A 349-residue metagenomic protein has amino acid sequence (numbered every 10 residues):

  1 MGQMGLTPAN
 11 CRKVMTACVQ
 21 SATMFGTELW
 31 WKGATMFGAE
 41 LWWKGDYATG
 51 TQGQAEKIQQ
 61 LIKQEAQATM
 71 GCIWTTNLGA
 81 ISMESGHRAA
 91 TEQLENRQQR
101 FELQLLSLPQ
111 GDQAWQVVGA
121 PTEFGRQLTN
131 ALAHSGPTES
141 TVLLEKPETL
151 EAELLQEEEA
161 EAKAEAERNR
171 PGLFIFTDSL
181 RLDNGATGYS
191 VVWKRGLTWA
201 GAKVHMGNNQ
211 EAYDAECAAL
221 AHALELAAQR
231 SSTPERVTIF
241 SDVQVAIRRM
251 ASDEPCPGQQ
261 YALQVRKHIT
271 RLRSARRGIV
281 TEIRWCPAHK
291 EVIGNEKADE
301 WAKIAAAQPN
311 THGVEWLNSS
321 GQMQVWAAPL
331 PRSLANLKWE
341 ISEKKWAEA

Functional and structural regions predicted by a protein language model:
G2-A17, S21, F25-G33, F37-A349: RNase H-like, metal-dependent ribonuclease domains
